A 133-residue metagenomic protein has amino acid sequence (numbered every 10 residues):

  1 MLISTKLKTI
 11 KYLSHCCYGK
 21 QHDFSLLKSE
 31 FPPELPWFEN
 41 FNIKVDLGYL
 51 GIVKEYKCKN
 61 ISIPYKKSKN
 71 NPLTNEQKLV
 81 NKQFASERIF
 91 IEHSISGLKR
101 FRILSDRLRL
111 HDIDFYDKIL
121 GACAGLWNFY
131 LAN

Functional and structural regions predicted by a protein language model:
M1-N133: Short, well-ordered secondary-structure "scaffold" segments embedded in the functional core of diverse domains
